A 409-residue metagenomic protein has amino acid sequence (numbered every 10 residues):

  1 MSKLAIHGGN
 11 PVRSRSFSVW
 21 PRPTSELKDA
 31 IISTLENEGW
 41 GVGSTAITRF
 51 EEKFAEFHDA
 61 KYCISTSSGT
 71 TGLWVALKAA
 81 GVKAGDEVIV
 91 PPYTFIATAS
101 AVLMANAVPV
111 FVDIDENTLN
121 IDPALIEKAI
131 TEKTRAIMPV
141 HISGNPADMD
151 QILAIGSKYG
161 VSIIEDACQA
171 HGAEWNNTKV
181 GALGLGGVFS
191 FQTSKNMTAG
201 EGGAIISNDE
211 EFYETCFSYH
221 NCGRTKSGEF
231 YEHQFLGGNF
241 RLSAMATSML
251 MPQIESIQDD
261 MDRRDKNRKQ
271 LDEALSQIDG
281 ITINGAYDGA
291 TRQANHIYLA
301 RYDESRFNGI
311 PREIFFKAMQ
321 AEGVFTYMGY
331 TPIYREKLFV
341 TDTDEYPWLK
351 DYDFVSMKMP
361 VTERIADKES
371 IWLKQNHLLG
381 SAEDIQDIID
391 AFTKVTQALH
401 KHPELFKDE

Functional and structural regions predicted by a protein language model:
M1-A79, K83, I152, S157 (+2 more regions): Conserved PLP-binding active-site segment in aminotransferase class I/II-type PLP enzymes
I31, F54, G72, V88 (+15 more regions): Generic structural signal for small/hydrophobic residues in well-ordered secondary structure, especially within
K78, V82-A167, E174: PLP-dependent aminotransferase-like
L153-S162, A199, A204-C222, I310 (+1 more regions): Basic phosphate/pyrophosphate-binding loop/patch that engages nucleotide-derived ligands
A170-N176, L183-L299: Active-site region of PLP-dependent enzymes
T225-E229, Q270, L275, I314-I371 (+1 more regions): Conserved PLP cofactor-binding pocket of PLP-dependent enzymes
G285-G289, N295-F307, T326-T341, K368-E383: Conserved PLP-binding active-site segment of the aspartate aminotransferase-like
